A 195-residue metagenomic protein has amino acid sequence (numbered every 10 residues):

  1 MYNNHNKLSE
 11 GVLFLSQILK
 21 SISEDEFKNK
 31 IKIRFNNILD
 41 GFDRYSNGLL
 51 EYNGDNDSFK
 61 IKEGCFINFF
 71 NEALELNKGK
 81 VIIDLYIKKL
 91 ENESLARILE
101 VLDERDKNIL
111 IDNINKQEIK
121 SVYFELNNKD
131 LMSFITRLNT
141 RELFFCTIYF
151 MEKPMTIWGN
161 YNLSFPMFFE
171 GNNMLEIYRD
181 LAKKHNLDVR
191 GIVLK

Functional and structural regions predicted by a protein language model:
M1-S164, F169-K195: Structured alpha/beta or helical-core interaction and ligand-binding surfaces enriched in interleaved
